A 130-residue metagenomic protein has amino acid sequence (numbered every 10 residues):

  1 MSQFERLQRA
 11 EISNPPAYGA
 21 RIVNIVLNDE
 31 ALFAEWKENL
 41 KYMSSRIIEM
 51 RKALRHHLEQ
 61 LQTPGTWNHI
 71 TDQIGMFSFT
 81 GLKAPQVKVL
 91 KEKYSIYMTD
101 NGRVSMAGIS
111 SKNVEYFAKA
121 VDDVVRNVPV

Functional and structural regions predicted by a protein language model:
M1-E38: Conserved core segment of the aminotransferase class I/II
F4, L27, H56-Q60, L82-V130: PLP-dependent enzyme catalytic core of the Aspartate aminotransferase-like
L7, D72, T99: Residue-level signal for pocket-adjacent positions within structured domains
A10, L32-F33, P64, I96-Y97 (+1 more regions): A general structural signal for well-ordered secondary-structure junctions
E11, P15, Y42, R46 (+1 more regions): Catalytic cores of large soluble enzymes that bind and process phosphate-bearing ligands
E35-K93: Conserved PLP-binding catalytic core of the aspartate aminotransferase-like
